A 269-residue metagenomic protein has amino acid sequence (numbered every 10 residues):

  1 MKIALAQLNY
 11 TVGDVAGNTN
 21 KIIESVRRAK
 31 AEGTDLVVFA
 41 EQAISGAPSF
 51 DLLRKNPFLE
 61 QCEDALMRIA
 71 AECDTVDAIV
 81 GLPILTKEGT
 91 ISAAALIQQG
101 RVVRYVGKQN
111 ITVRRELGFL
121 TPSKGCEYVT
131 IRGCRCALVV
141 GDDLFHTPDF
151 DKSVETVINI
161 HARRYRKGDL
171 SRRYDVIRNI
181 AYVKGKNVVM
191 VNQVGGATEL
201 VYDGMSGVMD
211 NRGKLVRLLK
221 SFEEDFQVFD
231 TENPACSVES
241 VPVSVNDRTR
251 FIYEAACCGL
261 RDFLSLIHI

Functional and structural regions predicted by a protein language model:
M1-H268: Enzyme catalytic cores with a strong preference for nitrogen-chemistry domains
